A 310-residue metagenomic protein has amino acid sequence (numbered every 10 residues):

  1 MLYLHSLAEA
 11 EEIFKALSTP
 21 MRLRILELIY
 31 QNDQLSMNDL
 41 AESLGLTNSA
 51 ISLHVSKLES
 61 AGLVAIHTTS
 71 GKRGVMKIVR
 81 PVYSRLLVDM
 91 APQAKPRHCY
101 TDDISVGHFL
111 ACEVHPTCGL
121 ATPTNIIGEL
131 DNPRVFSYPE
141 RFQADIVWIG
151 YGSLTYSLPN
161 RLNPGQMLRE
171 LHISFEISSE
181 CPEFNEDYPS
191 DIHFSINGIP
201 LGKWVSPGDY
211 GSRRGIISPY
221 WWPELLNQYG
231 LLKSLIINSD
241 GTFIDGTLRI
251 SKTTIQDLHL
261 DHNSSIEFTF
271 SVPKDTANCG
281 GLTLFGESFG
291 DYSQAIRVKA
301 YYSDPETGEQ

Functional and structural regions predicted by a protein language model:
M1, R85-I146: Amphipathic alpha-helical dimerization/coiled-coil segments that flank or bridge DNA-binding/regulatory modules
M1-A94: Basic, Lys/Arg-rich alpha-helical nucleic-acid-recognition elements, primarily the DNA-binding modules of transcription
V135-I149, V205-H262, N278: Extended, solvent-exposed segments with strong compositional bias
T155-R169, I255-D261: Extracellular and analogous surface-interaction loops
L158-L162, F175-C181, G198-P200, V272-T276: Beta-strand elements of well-folded, non-transmembrane domains
M167-E186: A short beta-strand element within beta-rich, extracytoplasmic domains of secreted/secretory-pathway proteins
F184-I196: Short coil-to-beta strand junction motifs in C2/discoidin
S271-Q310: Proprotein-processing/basic-patch segments
